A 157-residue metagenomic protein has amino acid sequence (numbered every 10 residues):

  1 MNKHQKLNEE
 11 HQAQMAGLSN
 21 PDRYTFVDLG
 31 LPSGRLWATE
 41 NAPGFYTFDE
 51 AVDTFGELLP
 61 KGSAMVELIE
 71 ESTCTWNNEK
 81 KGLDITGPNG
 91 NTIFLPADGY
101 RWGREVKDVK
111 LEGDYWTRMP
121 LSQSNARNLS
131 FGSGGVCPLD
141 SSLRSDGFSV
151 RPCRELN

Functional and structural regions predicted by a protein language model:
N2-Q5, G17, R35, T39-G44 (+2 more regions): C-terminal, surface-exposed recognition/capping segments
K3-Y24: Short, Gly/Pro- and small/polar-rich lid/capping loops
D22-L31, D114-T117: Short, surface-exposed beta-strand/loop micro-motifs that present aromatic residues
